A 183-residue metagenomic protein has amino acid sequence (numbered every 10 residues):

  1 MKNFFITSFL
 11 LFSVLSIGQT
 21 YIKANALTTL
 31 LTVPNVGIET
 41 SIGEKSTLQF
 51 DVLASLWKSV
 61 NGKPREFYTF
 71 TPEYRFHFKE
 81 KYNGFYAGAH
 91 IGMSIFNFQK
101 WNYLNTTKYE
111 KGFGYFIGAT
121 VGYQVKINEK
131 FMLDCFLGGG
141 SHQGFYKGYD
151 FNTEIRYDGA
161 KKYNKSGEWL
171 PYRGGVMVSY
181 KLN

Functional and structural regions predicted by a protein language model:
M1-Y21, V178, L182: Bacterial Sec-dependent N-terminal signal peptides
Q19-Y21, L56, W101-T106, R156-Y163: Extracytoplasmic loops and strand-loop junctions of Gram-negative outer membrane beta-barrel proteins
Y21-V36, S59-E66, K81: Solvent-exposed loop/turn segments connecting transmembrane beta-strands in outer-membrane beta-barrel proteins
T40-C135, Y180-L182: Gram-negative (and chloroplast) outer-membrane scaffold detector with strong preference for beta-barrel transmembrane
I42-E44, F151, I155: Short alpha-helical hairpin
H77, E168-N183: Outer-membrane beta-barrel "beta-signal"
L137-D150: Short, solvent-exposed beta-strand-terminating loops
